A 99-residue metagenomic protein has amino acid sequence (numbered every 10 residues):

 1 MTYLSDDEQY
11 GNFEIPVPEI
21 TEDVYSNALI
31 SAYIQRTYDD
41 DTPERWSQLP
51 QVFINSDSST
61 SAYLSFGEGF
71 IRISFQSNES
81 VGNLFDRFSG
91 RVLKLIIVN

Functional and structural regions predicted by a protein language model:
M1-N99: First exposed extracellular module after export/assembly in secreted or surface-exposed proteins
